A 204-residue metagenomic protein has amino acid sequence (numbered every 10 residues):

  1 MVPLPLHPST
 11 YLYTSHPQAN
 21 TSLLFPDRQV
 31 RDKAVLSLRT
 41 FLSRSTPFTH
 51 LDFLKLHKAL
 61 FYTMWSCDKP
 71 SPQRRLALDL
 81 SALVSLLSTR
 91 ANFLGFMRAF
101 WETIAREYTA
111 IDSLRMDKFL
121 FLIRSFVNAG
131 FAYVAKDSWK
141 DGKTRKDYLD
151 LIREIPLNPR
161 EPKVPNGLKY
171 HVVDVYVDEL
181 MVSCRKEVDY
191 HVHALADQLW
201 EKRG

Functional and structural regions predicted by a protein language model:
P3-L6, T14-S22, D27-D32, L38 (+1 more regions): Eukaryotic alpha-helical solenoid repeat scaffolds
